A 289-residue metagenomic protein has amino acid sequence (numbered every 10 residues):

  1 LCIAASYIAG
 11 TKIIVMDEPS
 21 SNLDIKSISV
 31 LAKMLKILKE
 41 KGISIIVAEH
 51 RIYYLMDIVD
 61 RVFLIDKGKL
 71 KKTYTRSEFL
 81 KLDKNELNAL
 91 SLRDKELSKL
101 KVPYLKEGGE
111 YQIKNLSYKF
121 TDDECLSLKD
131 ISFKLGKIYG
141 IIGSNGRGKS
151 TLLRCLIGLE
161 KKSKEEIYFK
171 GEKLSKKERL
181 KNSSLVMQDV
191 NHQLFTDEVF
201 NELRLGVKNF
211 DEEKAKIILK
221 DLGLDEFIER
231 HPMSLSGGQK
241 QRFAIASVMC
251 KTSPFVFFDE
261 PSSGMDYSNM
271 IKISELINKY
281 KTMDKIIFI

Functional and structural regions predicted by a protein language model:
I14-D17, V256-D259: Catalytic Walker B motif of ABC-type/P-loop ATPase nucleotide-binding domains
E49-H50: H-loop/switch region of ABC-family ATPase nucleotide-binding domains
K69-S91: Conserved beta-strand-loop-alpha-helix hinge in the C-terminal portion of ABC ATPase nucleotide-binding domains
I142-S144: The feature captures the beta-strand-to-loop junction immediately N-terminal to the Walker
I157: Helix-to-loop junction immediately C-terminal to a conserved catalytic motif
E212-F227: Conserved ABC ATPase "signature" region
H231-L235, Q239: Conserved ABC ATPase signature
